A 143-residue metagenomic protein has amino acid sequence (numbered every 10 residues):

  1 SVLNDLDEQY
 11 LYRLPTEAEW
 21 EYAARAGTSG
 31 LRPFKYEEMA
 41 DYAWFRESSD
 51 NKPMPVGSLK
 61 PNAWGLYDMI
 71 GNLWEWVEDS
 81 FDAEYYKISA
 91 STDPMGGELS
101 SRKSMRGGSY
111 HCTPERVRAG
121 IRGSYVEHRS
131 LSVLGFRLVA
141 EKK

Functional and structural regions predicted by a protein language model:
S1-T28, E47-Y67, F136, K142: Short aromatic-cysteine micro-motif
E8, D41-A43, Y86: Generic hydrophobic, helix-prone segments enriched in Leu/Val/Ile
A18, F34-K35: Short loop/turn and capping residues at structural boundaries
W20, W44, W64, W74-W76 (+1 more regions): Signature tryptophan residues that serve as conserved aromatic anchors
Y22, L31, D41-W44, P55-S58 (+2 more regions): Conserved beta-strand positions that form and line the central face of beta-propeller blades
T28-S29, S49-K52, M69-K143: Surface-exposed recognition segments
K35, S58, D79-D82: Residue-level structural signal for beta-strand termini and adjacent loop
Y36-A40: Short, surface-exposed glycine/acidic/tryptophan-bearing loops
